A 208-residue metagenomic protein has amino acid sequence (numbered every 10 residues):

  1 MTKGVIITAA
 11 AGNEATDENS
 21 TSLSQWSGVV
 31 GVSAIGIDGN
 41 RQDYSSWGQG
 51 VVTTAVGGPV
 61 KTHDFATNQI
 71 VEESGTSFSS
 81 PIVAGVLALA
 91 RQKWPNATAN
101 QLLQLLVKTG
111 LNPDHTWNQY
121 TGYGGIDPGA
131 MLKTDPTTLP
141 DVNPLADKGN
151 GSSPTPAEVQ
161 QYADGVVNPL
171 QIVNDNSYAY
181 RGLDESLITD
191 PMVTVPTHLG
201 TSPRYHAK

Functional and structural regions predicted by a protein language model:
M1-S24, Q69-S74, F78, Q119: Substrate-binding/access-modulating region of protease and related hydrolase catalytic domains
M1-T2, G12, G28, A34-I37 (+3 more regions): Sec-exported extracytoplasmic/periplasmic mature domains
V5, G58, L111-D114: Generic structural signal for secondary-structure transition and capping sites
E18, G48, Q101: Short Gly/charged-rich anion-binding patches and loops
E18, P81-G85, P128, K133: Generic hydrophobic alpha-helical membrane-span motif
T21-Q92, N96: Extracellular S/T/G-rich loop segment that most often corresponds to the catalytic His/Ser-adjacent loop
D43, W94-G200, Y205: C-terminal subdomain of the subtilisin-like protease fold in secreted/lumenal serine endopeptidases
